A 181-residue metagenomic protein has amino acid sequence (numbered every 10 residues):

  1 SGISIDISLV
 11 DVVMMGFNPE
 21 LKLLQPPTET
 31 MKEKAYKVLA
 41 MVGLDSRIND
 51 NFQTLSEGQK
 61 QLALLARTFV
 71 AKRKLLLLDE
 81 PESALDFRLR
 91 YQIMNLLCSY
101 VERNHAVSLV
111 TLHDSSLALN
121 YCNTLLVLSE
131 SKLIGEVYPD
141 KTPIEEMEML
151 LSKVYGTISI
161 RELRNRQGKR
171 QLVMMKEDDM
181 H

Functional and structural regions predicted by a protein language model:
M14, E29-R47, K72: Conserved ABC ATPase "signature" region
N51-L55: Conserved ABC ATPase signature
L76-E80: Catalytic Walker B motif of ABC-type/P-loop ATPase nucleotide-binding domains
Y91-R103: Helical segment within the ABC ATPase nucleotide-binding domain
L112-H113: H-loop/switch region of ABC-family ATPase nucleotide-binding domains
L125-K141: H-loop (His-switch) and adjacent beta-strand-loop-beta switch element of ABC-type ATPase nucleotide-binding domains
I144-H181: ABC ATPase nucleotide-binding domains
